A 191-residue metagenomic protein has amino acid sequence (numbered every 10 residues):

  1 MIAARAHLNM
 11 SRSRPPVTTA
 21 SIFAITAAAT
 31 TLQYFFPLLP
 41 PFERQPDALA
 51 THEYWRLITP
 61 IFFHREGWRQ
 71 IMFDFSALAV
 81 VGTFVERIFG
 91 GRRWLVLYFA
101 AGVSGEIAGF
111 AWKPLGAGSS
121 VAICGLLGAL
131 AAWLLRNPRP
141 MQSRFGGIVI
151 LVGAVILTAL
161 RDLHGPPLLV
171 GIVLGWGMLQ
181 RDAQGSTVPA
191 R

Functional and structural regions predicted by a protein language model:
M1-W55, R139-I148, I172-R191: N-terminal signal-anchor transmembrane helix
P15, T19-V96, A100-V103, F110-G116: N-terminal TM1-TM2 helical hairpin plus the immediately adjacent luminal interfacial "cap"
T19-A20, A117-I123, T158-L174: Loop-to-transmembrane alpha-helix initiation sites
I25, L97-S104, S143-I156, G171: Central hydrophobic cores of alpha-helical transmembrane segments in multi-pass integral membrane proteins
F35-P37, G109-K113, A131-P140, I156-H164 (+1 more regions): Juxtamembrane membrane-interface segments at transmembrane alpha-helix termini
W68, P114-A131: Membrane-interface loop-to-helix entry segments
D74-I88, R92-R93, L126-N137, I172-R181: Membrane-interfacial alpha-helical segments at the cytosolic side of multi-pass membrane proteins
R93-L95, L115-A122, R139-I148: Internal alpha-helical transmembrane segments of multi-pass membrane proteins
